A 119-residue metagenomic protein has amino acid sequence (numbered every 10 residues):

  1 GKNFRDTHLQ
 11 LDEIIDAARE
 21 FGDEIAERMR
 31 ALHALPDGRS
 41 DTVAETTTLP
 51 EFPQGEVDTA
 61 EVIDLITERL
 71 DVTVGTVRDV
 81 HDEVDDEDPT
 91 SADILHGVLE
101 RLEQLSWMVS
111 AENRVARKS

Functional and structural regions predicted by a protein language model:
G1-H8, P89, R117: Glycine-rich cofactor-pocket loops
N3-T42: Conserved alpha-helical segments that form or flank metal/cofactor-binding pockets of metalloenzymes
I15, G22, A26-M29, T67 (+2 more regions): A structural signal for well-ordered alpha-helices, especially hydrophobic packing surfaces of coiled-coils
R30-R39, R69, T76, V115-K118: Alpha-helix capping/hinge segments and adjacent helical runs
D41-G97: Acidic/histidine-rich alpha-helical segments that form the ligand environment of transition-metal centers
E87-A92, A111-E112, R117-S119: Short conserved catalytic/interaction loops centered on acidic-Pro-aromatic/His motifs
